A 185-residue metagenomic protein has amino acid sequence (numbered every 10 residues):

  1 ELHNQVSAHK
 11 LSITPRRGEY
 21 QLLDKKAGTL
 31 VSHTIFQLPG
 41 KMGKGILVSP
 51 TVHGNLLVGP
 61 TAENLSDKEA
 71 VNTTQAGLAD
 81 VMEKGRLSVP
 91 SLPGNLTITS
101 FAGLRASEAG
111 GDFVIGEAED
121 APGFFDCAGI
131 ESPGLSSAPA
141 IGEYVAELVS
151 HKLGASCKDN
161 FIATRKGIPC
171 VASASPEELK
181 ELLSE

Functional and structural regions predicted by a protein language model:
E1-I35, P39-K41, D67-K68, N72-A79: Predominantly flavin-linked oxidoreductase catalytic cores and closely associated redox partners
P39-G45, P50-H53, N64-E185: C-terminal catalytic lobe of FAD-dependent flavoproteins
T61: Residues forming anionic-ligand binding surfaces in small-molecule and nucleic-acid pockets of primarily soluble enzymes
